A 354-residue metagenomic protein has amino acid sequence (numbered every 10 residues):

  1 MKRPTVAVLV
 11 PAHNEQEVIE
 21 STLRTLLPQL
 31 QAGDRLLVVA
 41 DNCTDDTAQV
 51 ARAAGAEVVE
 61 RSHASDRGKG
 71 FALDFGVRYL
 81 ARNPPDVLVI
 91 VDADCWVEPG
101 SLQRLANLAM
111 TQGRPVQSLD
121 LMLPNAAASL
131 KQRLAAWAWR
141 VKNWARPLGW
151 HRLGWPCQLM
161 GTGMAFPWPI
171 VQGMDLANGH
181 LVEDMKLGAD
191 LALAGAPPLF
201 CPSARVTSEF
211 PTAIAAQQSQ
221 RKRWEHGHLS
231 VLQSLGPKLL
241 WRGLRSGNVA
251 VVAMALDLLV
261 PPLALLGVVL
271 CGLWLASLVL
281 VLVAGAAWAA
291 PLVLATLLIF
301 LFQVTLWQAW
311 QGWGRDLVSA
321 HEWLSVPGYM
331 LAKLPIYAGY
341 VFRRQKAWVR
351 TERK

Functional and structural regions predicted by a protein language model:
M1-R24: N-proximal low-complexity "stem/linker" segments adjacent to membrane-targeting elements
T5-A7, R35, K186: Cell-envelope/extracellular polymer assembly enzymes that use nucleotide-activated donors
E20-S21, D45-A53, E60, G100: Acidic helix N-cap motif at the loop->helix transition within catalytic regions of sugar-transfer enzymes
R24-G33: Short, acidic, metal-binding catalytic loop of nucleotide-sugar glycosyltransferases
A40-A48, H63-S65, W96: A conserved acidic beta->alpha catalytic loop
S62, D66-G76, L80-P85, P99 (+4 more regions): Long helical/loop segments within the catalytic core of UDP-sugar-dependent glycosyltransferases, especially the large
P84-W96: Short beta-strand-to-loop acidic/aromatic patch adjacent to the donor-nucleotide binding site
D257-R344: Membrane-embedded multi-pass helical conduit in multi-pass membrane proteins, especially envelope-biosynthetic
